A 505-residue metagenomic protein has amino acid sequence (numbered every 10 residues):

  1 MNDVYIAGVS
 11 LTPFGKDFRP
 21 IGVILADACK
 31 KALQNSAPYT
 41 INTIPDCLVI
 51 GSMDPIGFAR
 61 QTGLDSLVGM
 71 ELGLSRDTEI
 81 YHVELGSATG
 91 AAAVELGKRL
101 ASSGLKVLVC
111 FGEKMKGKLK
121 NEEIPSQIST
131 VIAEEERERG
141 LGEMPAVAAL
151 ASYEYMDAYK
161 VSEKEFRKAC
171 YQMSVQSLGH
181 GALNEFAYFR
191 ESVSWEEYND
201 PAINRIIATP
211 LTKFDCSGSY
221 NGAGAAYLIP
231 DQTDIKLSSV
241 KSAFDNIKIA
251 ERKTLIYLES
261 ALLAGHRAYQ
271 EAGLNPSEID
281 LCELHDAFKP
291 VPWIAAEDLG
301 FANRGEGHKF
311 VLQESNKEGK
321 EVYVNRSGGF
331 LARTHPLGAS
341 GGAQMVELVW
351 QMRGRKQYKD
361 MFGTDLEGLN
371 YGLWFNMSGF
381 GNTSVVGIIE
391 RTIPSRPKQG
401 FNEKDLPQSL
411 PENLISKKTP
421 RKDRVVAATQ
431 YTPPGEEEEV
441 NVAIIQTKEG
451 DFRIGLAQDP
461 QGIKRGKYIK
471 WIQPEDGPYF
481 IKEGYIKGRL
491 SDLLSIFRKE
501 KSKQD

Functional and structural regions predicted by a protein language model:
M1, P55-K106, C110, K114-V147 (+4 more regions): Conserved catalytic cysteine-centered active-site region of acyl-thioester-dependent Claisen-condensing enzymes
M1-D27, T130-E134, E138, D157-E163 (+5 more regions): Condensing-enzyme catalytic core mediating Claisen C-C bond formation in acyl metabolism
C29-D46, A158-K164, A264-E278, K356: Phosphate/pyrophosphate-binding loops at sites that engage ATP/ADP/AMP, CoA/4′-phosphopantetheine, polyphosphate
P55-G63, A250-K253, D286-K309, P336-A339 (+1 more regions): Short glycine/threonine-rich loop-to-helix capping motif typified by GTGT followed within a few residues by an Asp-Pro
E84-E113, P145-F186, A226-D231, E271 (+1 more regions): Active-site-proximal alpha-helical scaffold in enzymes
G450-G462: Beta-strand/loop nucleic-acid-binding surfaces
D459-I472: Short nucleic-acid-contacting surface segments enriched for D/E, G, S/T with interspersed K/R
I472-K501: OB-fold/S1-family single-stranded nucleic acid-binding modules
